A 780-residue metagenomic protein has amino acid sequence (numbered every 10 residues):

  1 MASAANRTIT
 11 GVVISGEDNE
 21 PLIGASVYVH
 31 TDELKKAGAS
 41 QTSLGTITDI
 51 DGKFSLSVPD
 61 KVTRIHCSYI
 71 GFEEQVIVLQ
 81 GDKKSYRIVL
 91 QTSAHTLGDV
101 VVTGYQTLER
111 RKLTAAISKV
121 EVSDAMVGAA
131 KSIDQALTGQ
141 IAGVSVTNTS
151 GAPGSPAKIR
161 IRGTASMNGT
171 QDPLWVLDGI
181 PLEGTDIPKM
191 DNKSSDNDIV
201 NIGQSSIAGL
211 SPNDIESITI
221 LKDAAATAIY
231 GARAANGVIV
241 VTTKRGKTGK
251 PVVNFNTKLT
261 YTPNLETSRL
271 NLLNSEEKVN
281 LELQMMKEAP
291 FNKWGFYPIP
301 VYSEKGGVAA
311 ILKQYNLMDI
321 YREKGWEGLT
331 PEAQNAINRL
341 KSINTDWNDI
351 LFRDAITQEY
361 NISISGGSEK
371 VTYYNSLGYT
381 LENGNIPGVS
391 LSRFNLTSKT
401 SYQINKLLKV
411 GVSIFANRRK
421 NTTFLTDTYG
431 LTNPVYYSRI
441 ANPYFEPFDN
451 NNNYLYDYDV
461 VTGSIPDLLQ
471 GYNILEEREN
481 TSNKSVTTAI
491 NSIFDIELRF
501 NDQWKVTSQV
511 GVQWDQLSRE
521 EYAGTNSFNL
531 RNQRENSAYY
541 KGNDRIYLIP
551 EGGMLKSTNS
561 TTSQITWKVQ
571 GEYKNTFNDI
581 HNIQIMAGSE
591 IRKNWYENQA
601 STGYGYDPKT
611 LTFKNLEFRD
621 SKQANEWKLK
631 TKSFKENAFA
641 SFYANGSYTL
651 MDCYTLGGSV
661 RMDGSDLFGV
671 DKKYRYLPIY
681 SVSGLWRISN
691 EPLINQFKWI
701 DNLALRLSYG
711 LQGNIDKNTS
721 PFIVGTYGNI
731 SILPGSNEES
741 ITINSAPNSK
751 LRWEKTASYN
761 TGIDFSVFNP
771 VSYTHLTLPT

Functional and structural regions predicted by a protein language model:
M1-T397, Y402, K409-G411: Short, small/polar-rich motifs associated with maturation and membrane association, primarily at protein termini
R64, K112, S145, E216 (+16 more regions): Membrane-spanning beta-strand positions in outer-membrane beta-barrel proteins
Q171-D172, L177, P188-K189, T248-I343 (+10 more regions): Surface-exposed loop/interface segments of Gram-negative outer-membrane beta-barrel transport/assembly proteins
L210-S211, K673-Y680: Short turn/helix-capping motifs enriched in Asx and small/polar residues
T243, I362-G366, L396-Y402, S492-F500 (+5 more regions): Residues on the lipid-exposed face of transmembrane beta-strands in outer-membrane beta-barrel proteins
L377-N383, L656-F668, L707: Transmembrane beta-strand segments that form the barrel wall of outer-membrane beta-barrel proteins
L396, A640-G646, Y654-M662, P678-W686 (+2 more regions): Extended, hydrophobic alpha-helical segments in both membrane/secreted and soluble proteins
T774-T780: Conserved small/polar residues in nucleotide/adenosyl-binding loops
